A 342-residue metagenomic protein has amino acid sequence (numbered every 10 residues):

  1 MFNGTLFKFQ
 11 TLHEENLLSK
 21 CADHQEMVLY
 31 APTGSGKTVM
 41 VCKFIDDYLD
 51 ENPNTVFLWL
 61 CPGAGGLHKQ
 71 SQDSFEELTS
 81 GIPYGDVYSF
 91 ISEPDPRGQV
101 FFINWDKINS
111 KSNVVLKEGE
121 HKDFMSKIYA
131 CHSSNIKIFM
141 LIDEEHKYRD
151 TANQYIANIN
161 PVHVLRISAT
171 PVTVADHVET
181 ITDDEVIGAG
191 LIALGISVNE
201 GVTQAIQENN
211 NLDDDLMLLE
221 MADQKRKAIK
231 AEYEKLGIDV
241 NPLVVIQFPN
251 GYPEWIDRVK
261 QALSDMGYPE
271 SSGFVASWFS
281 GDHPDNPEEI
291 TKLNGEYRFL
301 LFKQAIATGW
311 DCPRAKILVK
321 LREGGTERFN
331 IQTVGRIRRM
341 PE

Functional and structural regions predicted by a protein language model:
M1-Y30: Conserved pre-motif I regulatory segment
D23-K43: Walker A/P-loop
T38-K43, P53-T79, D106-K107, P249-Y252: Conserved Walker A/P-loop ATP-binding site and its immediately adjacent core in helicase/helicase-like ATPase domains
L78-H121: Inter-Walker segment of RecA-like/P-loop motor cores
W105-R166: SF2 helicase catalytic motif II
F139, H283-E342: Conserved RecA-like P-loop NTPase helicase motor core
Y148-G195: Post-DEXD/H (motif II) to motif III coupling segment of the RecA-like Helicase ATP-binding lobe
A175-W278: Conserved interdomain linker/interface between the two RecA-like ATPase lobes of SF2 helicase motors
